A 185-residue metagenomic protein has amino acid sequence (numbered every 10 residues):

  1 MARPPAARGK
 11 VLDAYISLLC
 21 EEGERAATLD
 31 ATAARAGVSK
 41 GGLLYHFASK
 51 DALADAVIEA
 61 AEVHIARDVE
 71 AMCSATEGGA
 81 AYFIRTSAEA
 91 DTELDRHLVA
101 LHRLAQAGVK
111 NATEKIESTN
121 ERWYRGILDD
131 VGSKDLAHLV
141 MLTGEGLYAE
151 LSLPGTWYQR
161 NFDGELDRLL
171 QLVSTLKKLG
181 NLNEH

Functional and structural regions predicted by a protein language model:
M1-A6, N181-H185: N-terminal intrinsically disordered/low-complexity leader segments
K10, L18-A52, A56: Helix-turn-helix
A14-L18, T86: Short amphipathic alpha-helical elements of helix-turn-helix/winged-helix folds
A56, V63-A100: Hydrophobic alpha-helical connector segments
F83-S87, L98-A105, V140-L147: Short alpha-helical scaffolding segments that buttress acidic/His motifs in well-ordered protein cores
A90-V99, R103-N120: Conserved, surface-exposed functional patches that form binding/active-site neighborhoods
K110-E117, E121, R125-H185: Hydrophobic/aromatic-rich alpha-helical bundle segments in the mid-to-C-terminal region
